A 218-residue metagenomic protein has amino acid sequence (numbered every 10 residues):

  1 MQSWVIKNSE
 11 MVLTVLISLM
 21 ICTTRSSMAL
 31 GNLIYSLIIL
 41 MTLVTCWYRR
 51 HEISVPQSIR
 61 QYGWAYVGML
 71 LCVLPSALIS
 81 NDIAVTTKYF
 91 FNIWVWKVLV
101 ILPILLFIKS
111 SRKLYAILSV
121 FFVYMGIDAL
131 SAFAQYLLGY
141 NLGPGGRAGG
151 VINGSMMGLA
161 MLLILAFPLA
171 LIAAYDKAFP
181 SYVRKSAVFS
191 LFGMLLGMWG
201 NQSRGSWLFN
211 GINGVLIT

Functional and structural regions predicted by a protein language model:
M1-V85, K109-S119, A173-K185: Transmembrane signal-anchor hairpin modules in multi-pass inner-membrane enzymes, especially those that act on
S9, T24, G31, P75 (+4 more regions): Residue-level micro-sites within transmembrane alpha helices that shape and flank functional polar/acidic positions
I21, T42-C46, A77, I104-L105 (+3 more regions): Structural signal for membrane-spanning alpha-helices in multi-pass inner-membrane proteins, emphasizing helix cores
A29-Y48, F91-L102, G158-F167, L208-V215: Membrane-embedded alpha-helical segments of multi-pass membrane proteins, especially the transmembrane helices
Y62-L70, A84-F107, Y115-M125, A129 (+2 more regions): Aromatic-anchored transmembrane helix interface
L74, K113-G143, N153-T218: Alpha-helical transmembrane segments of multi-pass inner-membrane proteins
N81-T87, Y140-G150: Membrane-interface helix termini and inter-helical loops of multi-pass transporters
